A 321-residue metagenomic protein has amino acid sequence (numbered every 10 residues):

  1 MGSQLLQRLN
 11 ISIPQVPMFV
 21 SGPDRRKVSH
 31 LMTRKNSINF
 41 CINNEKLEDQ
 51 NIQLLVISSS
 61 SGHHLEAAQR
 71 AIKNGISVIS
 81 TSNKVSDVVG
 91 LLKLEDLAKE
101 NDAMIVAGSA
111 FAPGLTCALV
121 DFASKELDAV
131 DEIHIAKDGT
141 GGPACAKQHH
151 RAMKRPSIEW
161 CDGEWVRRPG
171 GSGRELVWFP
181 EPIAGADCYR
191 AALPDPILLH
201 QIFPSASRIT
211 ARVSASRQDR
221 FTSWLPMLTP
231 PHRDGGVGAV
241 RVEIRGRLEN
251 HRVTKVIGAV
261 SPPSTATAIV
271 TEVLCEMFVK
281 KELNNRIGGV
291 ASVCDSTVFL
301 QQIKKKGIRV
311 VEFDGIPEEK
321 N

Functional and structural regions predicted by a protein language model:
G2-S3, H64: N-terminal Rossmann-fold NAD(P) dinucleotide-binding loop
Q4, K125-R252: Active-site-lining helix/loop region of Rossmann-like oxidoreductase modules
S12-M32: NAD(P)-binding Rossmann-fold cofactor-contacting core
I38-Q50: Short acidic low-complexity segments
Q53-S58, V78-S80: N-terminal Rossmann-like NAD(P) cofactor-binding module of classical short-chain dehydrogenase/reductase
R70-G90: ADP-ribose/adenylate-binding Rossmann-like module
N83-I105: Rossmann-fold NAD(P)-binding glycine/threonine-rich loop
Q218-N321: C-terminal active-site/capping subdomain that shapes the small-molecule cofactor and substrate pocket of enzyme
